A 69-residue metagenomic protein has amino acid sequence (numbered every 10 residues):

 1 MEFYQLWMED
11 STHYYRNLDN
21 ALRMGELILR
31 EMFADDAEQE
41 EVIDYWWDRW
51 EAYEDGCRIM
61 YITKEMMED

Functional and structural regions predicted by a protein language model:
M1-T12, M24: Short aromatic-glycine-(Arg/Gly/Cys) micro-motifs in beta-strand/loop hairpins
Y15-D19: Conserved aromatic
N20-L27: Long, highly charged amphipathic alpha-helices
L27-D69: Short, mixed-charge low-complexity intrinsically disordered segments
